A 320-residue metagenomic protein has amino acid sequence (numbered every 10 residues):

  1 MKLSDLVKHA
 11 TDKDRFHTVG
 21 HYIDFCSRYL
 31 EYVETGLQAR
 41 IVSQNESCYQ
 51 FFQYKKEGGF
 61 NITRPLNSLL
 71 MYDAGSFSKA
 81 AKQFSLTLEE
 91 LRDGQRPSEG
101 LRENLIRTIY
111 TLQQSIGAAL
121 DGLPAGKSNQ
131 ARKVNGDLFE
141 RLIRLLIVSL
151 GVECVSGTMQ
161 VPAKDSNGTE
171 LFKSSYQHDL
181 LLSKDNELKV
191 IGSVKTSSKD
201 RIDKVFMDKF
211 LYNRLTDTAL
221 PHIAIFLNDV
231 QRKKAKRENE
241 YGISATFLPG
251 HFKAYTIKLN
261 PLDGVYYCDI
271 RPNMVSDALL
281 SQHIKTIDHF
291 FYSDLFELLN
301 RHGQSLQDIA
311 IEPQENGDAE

Functional and structural regions predicted by a protein language model:
S4-G151: Interdomain/boundary linker segments immediately adjacent to catalytic/signaling cores
L150-F172, S183: A short acidic/basic microdomain associated with nuclease active sites
L180-L182, N186-T196, V205: Conserved catalytic cores of phosphodiester-cleaving nucleases, focusing on short active-site segments
I191, T218-F226, D263-Y266: Hydrophobic beta-strand segments of well-ordered beta-sheets in folded domains
K195-D208, K234-K236: Active-site-adjacent loop/helix micro-motif of nuclease/hydrolase catalytic cores
D208-L211, Y241-G242: Short, solvent-exposed amphipathic alpha-helical segments in soluble enzyme and RNA/protein-processing domains
L211-A219, I257: Arginine/glycine-rich "motif VI" loop of SF2 helicases in the C-terminal RecA-like domain
N228-E320: Domain-level recognition of nuclease-like catalytic cores that cleave nucleotide substrates
